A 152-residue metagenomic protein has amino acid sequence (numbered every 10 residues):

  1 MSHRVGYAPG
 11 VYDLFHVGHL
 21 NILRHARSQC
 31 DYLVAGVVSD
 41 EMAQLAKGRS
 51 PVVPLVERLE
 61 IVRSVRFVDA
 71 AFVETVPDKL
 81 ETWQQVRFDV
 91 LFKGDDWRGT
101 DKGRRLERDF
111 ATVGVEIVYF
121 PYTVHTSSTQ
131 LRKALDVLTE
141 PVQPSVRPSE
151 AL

Functional and structural regions predicted by a protein language model:
M1-L152: Nucleotidyltransferase catalytic core that binds NTPs
